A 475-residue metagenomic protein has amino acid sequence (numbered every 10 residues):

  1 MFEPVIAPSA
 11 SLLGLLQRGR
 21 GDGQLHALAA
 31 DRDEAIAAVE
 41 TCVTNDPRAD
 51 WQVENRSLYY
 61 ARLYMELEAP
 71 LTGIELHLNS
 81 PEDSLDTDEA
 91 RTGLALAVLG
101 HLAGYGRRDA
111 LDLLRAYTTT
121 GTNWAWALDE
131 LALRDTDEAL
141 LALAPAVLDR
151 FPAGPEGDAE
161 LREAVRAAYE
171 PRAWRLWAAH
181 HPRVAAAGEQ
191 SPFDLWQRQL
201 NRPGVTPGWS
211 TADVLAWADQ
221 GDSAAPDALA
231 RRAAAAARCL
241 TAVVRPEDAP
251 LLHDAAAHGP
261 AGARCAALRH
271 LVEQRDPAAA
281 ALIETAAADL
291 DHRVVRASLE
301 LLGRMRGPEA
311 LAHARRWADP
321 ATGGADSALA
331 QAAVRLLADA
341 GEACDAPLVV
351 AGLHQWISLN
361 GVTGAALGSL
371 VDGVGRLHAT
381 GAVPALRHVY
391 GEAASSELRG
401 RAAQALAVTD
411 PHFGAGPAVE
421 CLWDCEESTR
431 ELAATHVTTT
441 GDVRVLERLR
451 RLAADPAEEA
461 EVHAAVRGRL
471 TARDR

Functional and structural regions predicted by a protein language model:
M1-H77: Charged, amphipathic alpha-helical stretches
F2-L13, R18-G21, D442-R475: Eukaryotic acidic, Ser/Thr-rich intrinsically disordered low-complexity regions
V5-S9, L16-G23, D50-S57, D86-L96 (+14 more regions): Generic helix N-cap/helix-start motif at coil->alpha-helix transitions
I6-A10, A35-C42, E68-S84, Y105-Y117 (+12 more regions): Amphipathic alpha-helical scaffolding segments comprising HEAT/armadillo-like alpha-solenoid repeats
Q52-A110: A broadly used, surface-exposed interaction patch
V98-H101, E130, A164, C239 (+8 more regions): Core register positions within helices of long alpha-helical scaffolds
L114-Q197: Amphipathic alpha-helical coiled-coil/helical-stalk segments
R175-A235, L240-V243: Mature, well-folded catalytic/scaffold domains that follow N-terminal targeting or propeptide regions
